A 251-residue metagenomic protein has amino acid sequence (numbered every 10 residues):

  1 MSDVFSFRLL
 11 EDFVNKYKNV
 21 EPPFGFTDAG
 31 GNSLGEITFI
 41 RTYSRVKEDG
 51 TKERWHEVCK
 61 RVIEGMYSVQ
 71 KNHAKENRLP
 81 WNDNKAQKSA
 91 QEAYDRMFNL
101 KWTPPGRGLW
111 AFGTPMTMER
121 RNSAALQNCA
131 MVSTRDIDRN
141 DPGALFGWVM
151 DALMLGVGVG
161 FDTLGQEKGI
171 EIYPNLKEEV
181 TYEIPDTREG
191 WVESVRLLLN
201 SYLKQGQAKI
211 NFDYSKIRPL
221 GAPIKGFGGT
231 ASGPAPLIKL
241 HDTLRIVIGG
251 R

Functional and structural regions predicted by a protein language model:
M1-R251: Extended catalytic cores of very large enzyme megasubunits
